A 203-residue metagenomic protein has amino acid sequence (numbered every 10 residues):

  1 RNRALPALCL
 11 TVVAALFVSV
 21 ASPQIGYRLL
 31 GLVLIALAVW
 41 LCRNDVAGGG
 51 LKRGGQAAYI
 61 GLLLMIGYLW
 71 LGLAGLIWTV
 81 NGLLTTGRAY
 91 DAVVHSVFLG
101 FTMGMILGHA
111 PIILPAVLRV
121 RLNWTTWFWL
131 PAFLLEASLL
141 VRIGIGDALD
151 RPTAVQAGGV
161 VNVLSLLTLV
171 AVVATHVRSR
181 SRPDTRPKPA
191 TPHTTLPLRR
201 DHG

Functional and structural regions predicted by a protein language model:
R1-R3, S19-Q24, W40-L62, L76-V93 (+3 more regions): Juxtamembrane membrane-water interface segments of multi-pass membrane proteins, especially cytoplasmic-side
L5-S19, L29-L41, A58-W78, H95-G104: Alpha-helical transmembrane segments of multi-pass integral membrane proteins
L8-T11, M103, W127-R142, S165: Hydrophobic alpha-helical membrane segments
L30-A36, V97-F101, A154-V172: Small-residue-rich transmembrane alpha-helices that serve as helix-helix interface/gating elements in multipass
